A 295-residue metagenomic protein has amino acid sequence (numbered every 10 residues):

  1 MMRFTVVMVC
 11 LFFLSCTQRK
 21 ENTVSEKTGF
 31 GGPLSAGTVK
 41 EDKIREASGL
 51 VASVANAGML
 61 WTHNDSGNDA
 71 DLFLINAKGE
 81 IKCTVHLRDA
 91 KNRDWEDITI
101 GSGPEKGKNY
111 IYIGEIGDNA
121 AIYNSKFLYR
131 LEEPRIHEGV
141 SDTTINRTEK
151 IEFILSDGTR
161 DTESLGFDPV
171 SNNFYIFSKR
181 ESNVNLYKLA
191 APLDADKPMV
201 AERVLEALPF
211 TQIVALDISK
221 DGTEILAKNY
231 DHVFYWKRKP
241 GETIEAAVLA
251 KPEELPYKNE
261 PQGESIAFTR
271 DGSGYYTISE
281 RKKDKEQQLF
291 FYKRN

Functional and structural regions predicted by a protein language model:
M1-T5, L50: Positively charged n-region of N-terminal signal peptides that target proteins for export
F4-F13: Sec-dependent N-terminal signal peptides
C16-N295: Sequence/structural signature of beta-propeller domains
